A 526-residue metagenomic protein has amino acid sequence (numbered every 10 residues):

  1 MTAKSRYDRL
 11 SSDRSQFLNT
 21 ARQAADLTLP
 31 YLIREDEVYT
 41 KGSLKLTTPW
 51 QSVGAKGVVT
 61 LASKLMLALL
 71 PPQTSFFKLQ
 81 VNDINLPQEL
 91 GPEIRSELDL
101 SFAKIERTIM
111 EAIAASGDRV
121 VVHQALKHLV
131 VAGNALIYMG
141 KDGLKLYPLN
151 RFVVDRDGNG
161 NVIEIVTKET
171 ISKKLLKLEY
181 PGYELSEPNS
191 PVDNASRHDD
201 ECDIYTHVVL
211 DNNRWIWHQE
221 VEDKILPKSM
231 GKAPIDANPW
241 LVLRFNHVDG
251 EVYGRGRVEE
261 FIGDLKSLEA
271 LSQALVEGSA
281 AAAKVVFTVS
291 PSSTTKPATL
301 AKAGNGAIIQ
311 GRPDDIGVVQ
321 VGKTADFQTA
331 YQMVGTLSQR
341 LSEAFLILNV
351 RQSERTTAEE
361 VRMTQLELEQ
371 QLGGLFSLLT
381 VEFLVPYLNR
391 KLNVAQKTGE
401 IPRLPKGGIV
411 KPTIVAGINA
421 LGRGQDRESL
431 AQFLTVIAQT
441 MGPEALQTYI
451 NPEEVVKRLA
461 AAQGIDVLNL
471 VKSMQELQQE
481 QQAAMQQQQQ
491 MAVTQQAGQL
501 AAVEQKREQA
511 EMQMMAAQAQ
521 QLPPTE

Functional and structural regions predicted by a protein language model:
M1-S186: Extended, helix-rich architectural segments
M1-T20, P30-Y31, T288-E526: C-terminal anchoring/interaction modules
T2-D8, E37-A55, K64-T74, E93-S96 (+6 more regions): Charged, low-complexity, helix/coiled-coil-prone segments
K4-S5, T47-Q51, N82-D99, R107-A114 (+4 more regions): Charged, low-complexity surface segments at secondary-structure and domain boundaries
D8, V131, M139-K302: Structured, contiguous alpha/beta core segments that scaffold functional sites
V38, N85, Y205, E222-I225 (+3 more regions): Intrinsically disordered, low-complexity regions of eukaryotic proteins
G57-A68, F77-I84, E93-R95, H218-K228 (+2 more regions): Short, mixed-charge, low-aromatic patches
V58, A62-S63, E97-D142, V252-T288 (+2 more regions): Long, contiguous amphipathic alpha-helices that act as assembly "spine/axial" helices in icosahedral shell and virion
